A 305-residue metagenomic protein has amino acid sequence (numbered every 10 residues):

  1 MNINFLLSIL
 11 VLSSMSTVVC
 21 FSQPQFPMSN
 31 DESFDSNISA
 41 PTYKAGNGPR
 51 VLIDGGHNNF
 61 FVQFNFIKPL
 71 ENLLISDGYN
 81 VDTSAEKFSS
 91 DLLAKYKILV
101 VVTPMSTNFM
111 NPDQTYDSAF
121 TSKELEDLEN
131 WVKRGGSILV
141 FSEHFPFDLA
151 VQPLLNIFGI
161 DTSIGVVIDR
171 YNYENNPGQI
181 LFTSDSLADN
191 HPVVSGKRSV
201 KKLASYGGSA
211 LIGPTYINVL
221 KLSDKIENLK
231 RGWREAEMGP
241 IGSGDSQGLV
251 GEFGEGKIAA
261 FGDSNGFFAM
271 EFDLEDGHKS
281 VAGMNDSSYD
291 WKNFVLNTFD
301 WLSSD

Functional and structural regions predicted by a protein language model:
M1-L7: Bacterial N-terminal signal peptides that target proteins for export
S8-T17: Bacterial N-terminal signal peptides
F21-D305: Short, surface-exposed patches at the edges or C-terminal ends of soluble domains, predominantly
